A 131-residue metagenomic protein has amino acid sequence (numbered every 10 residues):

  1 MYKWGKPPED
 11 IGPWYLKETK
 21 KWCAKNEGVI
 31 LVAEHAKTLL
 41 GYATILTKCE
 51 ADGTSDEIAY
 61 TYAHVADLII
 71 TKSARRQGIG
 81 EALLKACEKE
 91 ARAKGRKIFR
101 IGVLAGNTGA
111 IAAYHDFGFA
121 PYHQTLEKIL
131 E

Functional and structural regions predicted by a protein language model:
M1-E18: Conserved GNAT-fold acetyl-CoA-binding loop/helix
K17-V32, H64: A short helix-loop-beta-strand connector motif used in the catalytic cores of GNAT acetyltransferases and, in some
V32, T38-T47, H64, I69: Conserved beta-strand in the GNAT
I45-D52, A59-T61: Conserved donor-binding loop and adjoining core beta-sheet/short helix segment in diverse acyl/aminoacyl transferases
E50-G53, R100-L104, T108-I111, H115 (+1 more regions): Conserved catalytic-core motifs of GNAT/GCN5-like acyltransferases
D56-K72, G102, Q124-E127: Conserved acetyl-CoA binding element of GNAT-fold acetyltransferases
D67-I70, R76-K89, T108, A112-F117: Conserved acetyl-CoA-binding loop-helix of GNAT-fold acetyltransferases
L84, A91-G102: Conserved GNAT acetyl-CoA-binding A-motif
